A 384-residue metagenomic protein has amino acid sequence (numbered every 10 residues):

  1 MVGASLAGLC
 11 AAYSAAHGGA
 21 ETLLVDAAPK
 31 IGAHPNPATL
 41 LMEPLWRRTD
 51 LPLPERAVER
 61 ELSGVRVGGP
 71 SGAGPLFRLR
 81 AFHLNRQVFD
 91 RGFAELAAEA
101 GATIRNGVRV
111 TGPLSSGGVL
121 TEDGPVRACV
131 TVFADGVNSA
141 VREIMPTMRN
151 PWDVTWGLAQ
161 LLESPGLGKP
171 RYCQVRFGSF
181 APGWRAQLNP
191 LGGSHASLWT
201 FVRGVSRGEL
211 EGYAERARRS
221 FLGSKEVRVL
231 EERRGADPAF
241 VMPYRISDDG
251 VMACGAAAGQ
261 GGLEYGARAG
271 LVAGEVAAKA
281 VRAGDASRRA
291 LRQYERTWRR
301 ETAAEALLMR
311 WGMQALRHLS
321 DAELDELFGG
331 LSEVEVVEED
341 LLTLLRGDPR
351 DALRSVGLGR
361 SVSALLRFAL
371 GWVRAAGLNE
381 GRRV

Functional and structural regions predicted by a protein language model:
A4, S14-G18, L96-E226, P238: Predominantly flavin-linked oxidoreductase catalytic cores and closely associated redox partners
A4, Y13-N36: Glycine-rich FAD pyrophosphate-binding loop
G8-L9: N-terminal Rossmann-fold NAD(P) dinucleotide-binding loop
A27-R66: N-terminal FAD cofactor-binding segment of flavoenzymes
R47, P70-G92, L96: Dinucleotide-binding Rossmann-like beta1-alpha1 core, especially the glycine-rich loop that anchors the ADP
R91, N106-V108, E231-R234: Short loop/edge segments at beta-strand edges and connector loops that shape dinucleotide/nucleotide cofactor-binding
S206-Q293: FAD/FMN-dependent oxidoreductases across multiple families
K279-V384: C-terminal helical "tail/cap" subdomain of flavin- and related membrane-associated enzymes
